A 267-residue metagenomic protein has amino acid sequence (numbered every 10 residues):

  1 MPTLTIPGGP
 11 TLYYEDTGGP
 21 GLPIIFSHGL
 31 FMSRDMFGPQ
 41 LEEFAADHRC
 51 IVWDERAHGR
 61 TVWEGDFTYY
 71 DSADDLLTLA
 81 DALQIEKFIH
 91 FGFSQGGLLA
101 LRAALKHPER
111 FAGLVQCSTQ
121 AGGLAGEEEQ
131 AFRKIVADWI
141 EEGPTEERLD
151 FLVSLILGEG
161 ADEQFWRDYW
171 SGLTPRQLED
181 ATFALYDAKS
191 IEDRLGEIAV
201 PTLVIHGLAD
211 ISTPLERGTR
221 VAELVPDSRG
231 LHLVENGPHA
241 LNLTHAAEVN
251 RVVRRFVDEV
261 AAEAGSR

Functional and structural regions predicted by a protein language model:
I6-V62: Conserved HGGG/HGGXW glycine-rich cap/lid loop of the alpha/beta-hydrolase fold
G38-E42, I51-G92, R251: Active-site loop/oxyanion-hole signature of alpha/beta-hydrolase fold enzymes
G92, G96, A100: Gly/Ala-rich beta-loop-alpha elbow adjacent to hydrolase catalytic centers
L101, L105-K106, F111-E142: Flexible "cap/lid" loop of the alpha/beta hydrolase fold
L124-Q130, G143-G196: Conserved alpha/beta-hydrolase catalytic His-Asp/Glu region
I198, V204-H206, D210: Short beta-strand/loop motif that positions the catalytic acidic residue of the alpha/beta-hydrolase fold
I211-R217: Conserved alpha/beta-hydrolase "acid-adjacent" motif
S228-R267: Catalytic active-site module of serine/aspartate enzymes centered on a nucleophile-bearing elbow/loop
